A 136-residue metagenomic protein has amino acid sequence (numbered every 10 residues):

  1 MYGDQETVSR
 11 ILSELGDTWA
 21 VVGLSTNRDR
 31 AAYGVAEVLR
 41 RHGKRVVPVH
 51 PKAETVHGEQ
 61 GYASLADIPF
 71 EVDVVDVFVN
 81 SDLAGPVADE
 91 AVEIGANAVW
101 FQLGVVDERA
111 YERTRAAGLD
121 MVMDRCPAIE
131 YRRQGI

Functional and structural regions predicted by a protein language model:
M1-G16: Short N-terminal or domain-adjacent regulatory/targeting segments
W19-V22: Conserved beta-strand elements of the Class I
S25-D29, E37-V56: NAD(P)-binding Rossmann-fold cofactor-contacting core
K44, I94-N97, A117-L119: A short helix->loop->beta-strand "cap" motif at the edges of active sites that frequently abuts
V56-E59, D73, R109-E112, E130-I136: Short, charged, surface-exposed secondary-structure boundary motifs
L65-V105: Mid-chain, well-packed structural core segment of small domains
L103-Y131: Rossmann-fold NAD(P)-binding glycine/threonine-rich loop
